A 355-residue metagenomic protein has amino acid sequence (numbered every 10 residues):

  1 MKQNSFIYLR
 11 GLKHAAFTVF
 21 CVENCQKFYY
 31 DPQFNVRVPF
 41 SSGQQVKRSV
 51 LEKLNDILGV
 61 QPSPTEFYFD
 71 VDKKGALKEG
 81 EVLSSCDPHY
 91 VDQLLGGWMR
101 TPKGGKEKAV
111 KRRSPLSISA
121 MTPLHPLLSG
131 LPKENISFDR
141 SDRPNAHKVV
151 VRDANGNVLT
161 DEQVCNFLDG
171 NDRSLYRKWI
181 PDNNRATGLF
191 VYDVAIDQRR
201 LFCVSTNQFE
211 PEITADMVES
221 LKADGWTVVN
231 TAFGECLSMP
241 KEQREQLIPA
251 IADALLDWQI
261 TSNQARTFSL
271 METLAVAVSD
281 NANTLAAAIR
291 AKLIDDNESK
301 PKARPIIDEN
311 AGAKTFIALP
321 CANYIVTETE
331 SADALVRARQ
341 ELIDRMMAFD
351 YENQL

Functional and structural regions predicted by a protein language model:
M1-L355: RNA-binding basic/glycine-rich loop and surface signature characteristic of RAMP-family CRISPR effectors
